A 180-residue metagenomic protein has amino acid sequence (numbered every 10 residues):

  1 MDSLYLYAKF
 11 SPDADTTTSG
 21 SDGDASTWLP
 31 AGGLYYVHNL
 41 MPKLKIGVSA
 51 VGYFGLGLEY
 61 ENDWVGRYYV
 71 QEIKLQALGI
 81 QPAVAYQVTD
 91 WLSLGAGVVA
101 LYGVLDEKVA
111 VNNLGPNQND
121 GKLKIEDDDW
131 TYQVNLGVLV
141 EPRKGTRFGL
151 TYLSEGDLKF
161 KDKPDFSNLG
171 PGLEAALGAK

Functional and structural regions predicted by a protein language model:
M1: Phosphate-binding glycine-rich loops of NTP-binding sites
Y5-S21, T27-K180: Outer-membrane beta-barrel porins/channels
